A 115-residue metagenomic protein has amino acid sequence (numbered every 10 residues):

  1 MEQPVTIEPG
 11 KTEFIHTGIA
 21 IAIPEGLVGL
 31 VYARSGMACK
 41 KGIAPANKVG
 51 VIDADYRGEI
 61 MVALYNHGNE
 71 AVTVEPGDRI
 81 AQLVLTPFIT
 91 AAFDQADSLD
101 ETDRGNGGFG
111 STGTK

Functional and structural regions predicted by a protein language model:
M1-I89: Compact, glycine-rich, soluble single-domain proteins
R79, I89-K115: Helix-rich terminal scaffold detector
